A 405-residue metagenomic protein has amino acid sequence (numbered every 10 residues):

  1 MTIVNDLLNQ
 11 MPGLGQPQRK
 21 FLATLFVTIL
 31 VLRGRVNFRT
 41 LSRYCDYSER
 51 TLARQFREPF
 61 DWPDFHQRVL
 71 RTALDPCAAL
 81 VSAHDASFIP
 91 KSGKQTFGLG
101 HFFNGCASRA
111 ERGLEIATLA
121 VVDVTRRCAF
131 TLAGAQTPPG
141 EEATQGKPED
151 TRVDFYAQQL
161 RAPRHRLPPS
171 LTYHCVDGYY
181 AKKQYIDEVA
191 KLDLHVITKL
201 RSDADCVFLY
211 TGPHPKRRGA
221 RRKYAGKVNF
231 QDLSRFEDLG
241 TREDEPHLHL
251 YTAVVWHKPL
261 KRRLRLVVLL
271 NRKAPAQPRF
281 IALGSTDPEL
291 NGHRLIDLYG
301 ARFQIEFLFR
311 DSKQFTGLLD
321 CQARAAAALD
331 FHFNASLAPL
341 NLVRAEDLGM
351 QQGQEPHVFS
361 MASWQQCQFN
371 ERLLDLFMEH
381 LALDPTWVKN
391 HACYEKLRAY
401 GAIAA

Functional and structural regions predicted by a protein language model:
M1-N9, G15-Q18, V27, L32 (+4 more regions): Single, function-defining residue in the core of a domain
Q16, R43-Q55: Short, basic interhelical loop/turn and adjoining N-cap of the next helix at nucleic-acid- or acidic-partner-contacting
R39: Residues within the helices of the helix-turn-helix
T51-R54, D64-P76, V153-R161, L171: Hydrophobic, well-ordered secondary-structure segments that either form specific early membrane-associated helices used
A53-E58, A327: Short linear loop/turn motifs
R57-A133, P138, L250-W256: Active-site-proximal, Lys/Arg-enriched surface segment that forms a nucleic-acid-binding/basic interface patch
